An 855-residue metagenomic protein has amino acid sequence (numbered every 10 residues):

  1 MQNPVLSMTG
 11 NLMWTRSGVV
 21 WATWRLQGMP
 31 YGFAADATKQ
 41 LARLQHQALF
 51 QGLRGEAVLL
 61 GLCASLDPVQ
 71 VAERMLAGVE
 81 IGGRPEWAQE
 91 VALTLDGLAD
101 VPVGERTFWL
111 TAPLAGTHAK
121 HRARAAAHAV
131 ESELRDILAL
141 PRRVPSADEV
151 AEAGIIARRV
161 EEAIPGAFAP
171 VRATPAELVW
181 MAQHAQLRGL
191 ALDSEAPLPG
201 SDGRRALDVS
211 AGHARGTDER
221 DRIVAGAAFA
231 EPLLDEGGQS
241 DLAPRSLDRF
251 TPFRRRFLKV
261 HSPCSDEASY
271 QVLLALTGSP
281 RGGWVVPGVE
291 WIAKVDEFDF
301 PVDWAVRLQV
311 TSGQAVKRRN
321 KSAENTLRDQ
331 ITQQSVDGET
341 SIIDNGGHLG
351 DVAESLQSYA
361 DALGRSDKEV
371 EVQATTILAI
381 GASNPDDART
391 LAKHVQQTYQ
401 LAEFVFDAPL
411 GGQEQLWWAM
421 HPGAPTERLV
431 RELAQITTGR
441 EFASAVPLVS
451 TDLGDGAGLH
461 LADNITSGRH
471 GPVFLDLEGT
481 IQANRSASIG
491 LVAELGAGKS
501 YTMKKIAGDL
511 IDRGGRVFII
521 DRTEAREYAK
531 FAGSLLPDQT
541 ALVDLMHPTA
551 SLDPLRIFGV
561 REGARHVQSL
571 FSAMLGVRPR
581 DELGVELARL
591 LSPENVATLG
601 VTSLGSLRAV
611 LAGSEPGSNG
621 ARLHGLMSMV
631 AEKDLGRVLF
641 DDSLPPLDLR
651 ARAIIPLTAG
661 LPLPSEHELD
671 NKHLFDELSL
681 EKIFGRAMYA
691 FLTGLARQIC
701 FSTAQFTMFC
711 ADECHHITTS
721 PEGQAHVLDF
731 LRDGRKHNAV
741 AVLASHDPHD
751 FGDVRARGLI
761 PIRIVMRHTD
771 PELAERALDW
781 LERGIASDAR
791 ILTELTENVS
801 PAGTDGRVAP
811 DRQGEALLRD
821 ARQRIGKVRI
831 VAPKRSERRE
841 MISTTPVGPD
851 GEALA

Functional and structural regions predicted by a protein language model:
M1-P4, V20, A37-Q47, L53-G55 (+4 more regions): An aromatic-glycine-centered, glycine-rich loop/turn in mixed alpha/beta architecture
M1-S17: N-terminal basic/disordered segments at the start of proteins
Q27-D67, M75-L76, R84, I155: N-terminal pre-first-transmembrane
D36-R54, A315, W418-P472, R522 (+5 more regions): P-loop NTPase motor domains
L60-A77, A88, L98-A99, Y501-V596: Switch/coupling segment of Walker-type NTPase motor domains
L76-I81, P280-K368: Surface-exposed, low-hydrophobicity interaction/linker segments
G471, L477-A497, Y501-D509, F518-E527 (+4 more regions): Conserved P-loop NTPase motor cores
I489, G563-S606, G752-A855: P-loop NTPase motor core of the ASCE superfamily
